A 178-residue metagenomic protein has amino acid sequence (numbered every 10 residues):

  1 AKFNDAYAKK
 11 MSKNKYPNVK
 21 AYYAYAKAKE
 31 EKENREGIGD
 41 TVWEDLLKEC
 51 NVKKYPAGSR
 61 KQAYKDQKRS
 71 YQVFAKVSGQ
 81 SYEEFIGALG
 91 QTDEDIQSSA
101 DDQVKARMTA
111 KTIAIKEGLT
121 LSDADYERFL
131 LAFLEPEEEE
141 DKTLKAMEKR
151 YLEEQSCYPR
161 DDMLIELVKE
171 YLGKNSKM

Functional and structural regions predicted by a protein language model:
A1-M178: Extended, charged alpha-helical "arm"/coiled-coil substrate-binding scaffolds, typified by the C-terminal helical
